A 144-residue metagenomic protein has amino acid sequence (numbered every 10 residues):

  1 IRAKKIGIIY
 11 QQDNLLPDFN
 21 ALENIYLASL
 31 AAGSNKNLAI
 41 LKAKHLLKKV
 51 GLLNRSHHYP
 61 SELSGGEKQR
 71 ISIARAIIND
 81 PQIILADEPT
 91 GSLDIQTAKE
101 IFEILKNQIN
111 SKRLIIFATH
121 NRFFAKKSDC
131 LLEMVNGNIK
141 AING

Functional and structural regions predicted by a protein language model:
F19-L27: Short coil-to-helix segment of the ABC ATPase nucleotide-binding domain corresponding to the Q-loop/switch region
Y26-L38, K49: ABC-type ATPase nucleotide-binding domains, specifically the catalytic core motifs of the NBD
Y59-L63, E67-Q69: Conserved ABC ATPase signature
I73: Hydrophobic anchor residue at the start of the ABC signature
I78-Q82: A short, proline-enriched helix->beta-strand linker immediately N-terminal to the Walker B motif in ABC-type P-loop
I84-D87: Catalytic Walker B motif of ABC-type/P-loop ATPase nucleotide-binding domains
I95-T97: Helix N-cap at the start of a conserved alpha-helix in ABC-type nucleotide-binding domains
